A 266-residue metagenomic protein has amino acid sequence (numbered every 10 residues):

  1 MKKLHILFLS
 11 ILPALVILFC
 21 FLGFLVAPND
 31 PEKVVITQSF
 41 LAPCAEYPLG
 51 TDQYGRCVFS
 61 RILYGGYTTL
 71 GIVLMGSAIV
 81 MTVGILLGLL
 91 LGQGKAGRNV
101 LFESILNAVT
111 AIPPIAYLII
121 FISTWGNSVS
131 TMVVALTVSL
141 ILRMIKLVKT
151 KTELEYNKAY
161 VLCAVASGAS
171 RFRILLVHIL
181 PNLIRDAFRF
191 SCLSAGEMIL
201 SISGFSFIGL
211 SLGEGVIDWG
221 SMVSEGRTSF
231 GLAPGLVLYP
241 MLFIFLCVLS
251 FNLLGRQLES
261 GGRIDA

Functional and structural regions predicted by a protein language model:
M1-N29, I105, L183: N-terminal signal-anchor/first transmembrane alpha helix
F24-V26, I72-L106, I119, L253: Transmembrane-helix boundary motif in ABC transporter permease subunits
P48, D52, G92, A96-R98 (+2 more regions): Generic hydrophobic transmembrane alpha-helix motif, especially the helices
Y67-V83, F172-G204: Transmembrane alpha-helices
S77, S123, N127-L176, D186-A195: Membrane-cytosol interface at the C-terminal ends of specific transmembrane alpha-helices in multi-pass membrane
L118-I119, S123, F207, W219-G255: Hydrophobic alpha-helical transmembrane segments of polytopic membrane proteins
I119, N127-S128, M132-V133, T137 (+1 more regions): Non-cytoplasmic
S139, R185, C192-A195, P234-A266: C-terminal transmembrane helix and the adjacent membrane-cytosol boundary/short C-terminal tail of inner/organellar
